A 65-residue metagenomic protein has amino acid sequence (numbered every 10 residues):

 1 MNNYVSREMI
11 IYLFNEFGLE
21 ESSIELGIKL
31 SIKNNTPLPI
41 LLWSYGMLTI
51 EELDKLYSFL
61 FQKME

Functional and structural regions predicted by a protein language model:
M1-E65: Non-catalytic accessory regions
